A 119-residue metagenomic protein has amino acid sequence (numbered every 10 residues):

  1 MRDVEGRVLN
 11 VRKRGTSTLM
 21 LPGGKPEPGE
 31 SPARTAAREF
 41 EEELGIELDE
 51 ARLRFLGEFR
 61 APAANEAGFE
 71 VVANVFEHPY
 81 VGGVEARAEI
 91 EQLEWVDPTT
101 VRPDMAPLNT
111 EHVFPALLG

Functional and structural regions predicted by a protein language model:
M1, N10-V11, G45, A67-G68 (+1 more regions): Short secondary-structure boundary/capping segments
M1-L21: N-terminal strand-loop-strand
R14-G15, P32, Y80: A generic "binding-loop/recognition-motif" signal
R14-L19, V75, E85-G119: Nudix hydrolase/Nudix homology domain
G15, P26, R60: Short, glycine/serine-rich, charged loops/turns that create anion-binding and catalytic segments at active sites
L21-L56: The catalytic Nudix box helix
P26-S31, E66, E70, L108: Residues at secondary-structure transition points
E58-V84, E94, P98: Active-site-adjacent beta-strand/loop module that shapes the phosphate/pyrophosphate-binding cleft
